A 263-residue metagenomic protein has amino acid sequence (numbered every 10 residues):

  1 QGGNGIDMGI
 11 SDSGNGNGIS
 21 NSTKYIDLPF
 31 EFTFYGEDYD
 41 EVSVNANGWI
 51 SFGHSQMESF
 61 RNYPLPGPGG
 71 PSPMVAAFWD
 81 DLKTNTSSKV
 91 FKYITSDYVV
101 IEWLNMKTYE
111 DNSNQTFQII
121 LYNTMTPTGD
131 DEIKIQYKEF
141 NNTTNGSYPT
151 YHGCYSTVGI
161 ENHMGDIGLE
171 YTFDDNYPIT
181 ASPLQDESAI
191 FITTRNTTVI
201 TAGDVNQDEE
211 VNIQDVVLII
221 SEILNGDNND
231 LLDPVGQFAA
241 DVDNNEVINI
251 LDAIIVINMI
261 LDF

Functional and structural regions predicted by a protein language model:
Q1-V199: Extracytoplasmic Ser/Thr/Pro-rich, glycosylation-prone low-complexity segments
N196-F263: Cellulosome-associated attachment modules in secreted, modular CAZymes
